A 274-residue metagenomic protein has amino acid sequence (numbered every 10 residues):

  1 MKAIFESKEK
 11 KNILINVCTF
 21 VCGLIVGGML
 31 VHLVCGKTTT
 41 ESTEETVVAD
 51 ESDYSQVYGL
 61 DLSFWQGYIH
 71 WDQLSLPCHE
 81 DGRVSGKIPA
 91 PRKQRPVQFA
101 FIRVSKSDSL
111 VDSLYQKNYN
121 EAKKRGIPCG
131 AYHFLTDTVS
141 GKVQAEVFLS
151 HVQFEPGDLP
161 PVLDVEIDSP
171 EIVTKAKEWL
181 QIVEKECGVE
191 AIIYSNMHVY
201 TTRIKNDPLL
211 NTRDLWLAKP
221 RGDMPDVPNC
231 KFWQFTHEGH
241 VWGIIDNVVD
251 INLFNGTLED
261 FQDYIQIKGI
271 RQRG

Functional and structural regions predicted by a protein language model:
M1-N12: N-terminal Lys/Arg-rich, disordered targeting/topogenic segments
I15-V34: Hydrophobic membrane-insertion alpha-helices, especially the h-region of bacterial N-terminal signal peptides
V31-T43: Sec-dependent signal peptide cleavage junction
S42, E51-V189: Substrate-binding cleft of extracellular glycoside hydrolase catalytic domains
E45-Q73, L210-G274: Functionally critical loop-and-helix segments that line ligand-binding/catalytic clefts of soluble enzyme domains
S109, T138, Y200, M224 (+1 more regions): Flexible, glycine-rich phosphate/dinucleotide-binding loops and adjacent beta-alpha linkers at cofactor/substrate
E146-V152, T174-I182, I204-T212, Q234-D250: Short secondary-structure transition/capping segments
L159-V227: Catalytic domains of cell-wall/extracellular-matrix polysaccharide-remodeling enzymes, centered on de-N-acetylation
